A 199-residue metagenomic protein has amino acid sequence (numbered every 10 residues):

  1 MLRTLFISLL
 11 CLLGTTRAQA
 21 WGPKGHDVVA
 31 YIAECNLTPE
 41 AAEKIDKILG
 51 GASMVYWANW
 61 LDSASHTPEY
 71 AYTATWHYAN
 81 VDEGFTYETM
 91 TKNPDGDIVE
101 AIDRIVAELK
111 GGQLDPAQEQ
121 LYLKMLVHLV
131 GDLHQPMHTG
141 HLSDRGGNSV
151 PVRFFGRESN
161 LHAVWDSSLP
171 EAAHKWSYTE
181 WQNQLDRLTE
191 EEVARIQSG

Functional and structural regions predicted by a protein language model:
T4-L13: Sec-dependent N-terminal signal peptides
Q19-L129, P136-G199: N-terminal, motif-rich segments that launch catalysis or mediate targeting to/interaction with membranes, typified by
